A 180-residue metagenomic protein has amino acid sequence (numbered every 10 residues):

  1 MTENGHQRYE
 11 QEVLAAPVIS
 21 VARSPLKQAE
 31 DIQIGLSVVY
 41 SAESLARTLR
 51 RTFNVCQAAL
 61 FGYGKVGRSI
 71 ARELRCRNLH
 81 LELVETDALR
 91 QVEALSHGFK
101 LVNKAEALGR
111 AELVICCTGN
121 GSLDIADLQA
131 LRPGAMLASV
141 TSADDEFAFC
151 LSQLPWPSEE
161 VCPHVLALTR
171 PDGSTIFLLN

Functional and structural regions predicted by a protein language model:
M1, N120, D127-L168: ADP-ribose/adenylate-binding Rossmann-like module
M1-C56: Glycine/serine-rich phosphate-binding loop and adjoining beta1-alpha1 elements at the start of nucleotide-handling
L14-A16, L79, R132-M136, G173-S174: A short helix->loop->beta-strand "cap" motif at the edges of active sites that frequently abuts
L49-R75, E82: Glycine-rich adenosine-cofactor-binding loop
F61, C76-H97: NAD(P)-binding Rossmann-fold cofactor-contacting core
I70-A71, Q91, L128: Generic hydrophobic/aromatic pocket-lining and core-packing "Φ" positions
S96-A111: Short acidic low-complexity segments
V114-I115: N-terminal Rossmann-like NAD(P) cofactor-binding module of classical short-chain dehydrogenase/reductase
